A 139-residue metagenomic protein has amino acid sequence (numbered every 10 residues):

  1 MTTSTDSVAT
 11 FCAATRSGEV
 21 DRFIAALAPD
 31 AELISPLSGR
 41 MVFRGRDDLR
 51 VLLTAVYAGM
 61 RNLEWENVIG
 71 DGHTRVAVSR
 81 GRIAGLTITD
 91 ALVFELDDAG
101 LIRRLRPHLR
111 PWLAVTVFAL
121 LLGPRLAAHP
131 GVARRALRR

Functional and structural regions predicted by a protein language model:
M1-A25, V132-R139: Short, low-complexity N-terminal intrinsically disordered segments enriched in polar/charged residues
T2, E19, R44-G45, V76: Intrinsic-disorder/low-complexity, polar/charged segments
S4, V8-C12, L27, A31 (+4 more regions): N-terminal/domain-start segments enriched in small and hydrophobic, helix-friendly residues, covering either
F11, F23-I24, A31, G45 (+5 more regions): Hydrophobic pocket/interface hotspot
T15, L27-D30, V56, L109: Alpha-helix boundary/capping residues
D21-R22, P29-G72: A solvent-exposed, acidic/Ser-Thr-rich amphipathic alpha-helical stretch
T54-E64, I69-R139: A beta-strand edge to alpha-helix "cap/lid" segment located at domain peripheries
